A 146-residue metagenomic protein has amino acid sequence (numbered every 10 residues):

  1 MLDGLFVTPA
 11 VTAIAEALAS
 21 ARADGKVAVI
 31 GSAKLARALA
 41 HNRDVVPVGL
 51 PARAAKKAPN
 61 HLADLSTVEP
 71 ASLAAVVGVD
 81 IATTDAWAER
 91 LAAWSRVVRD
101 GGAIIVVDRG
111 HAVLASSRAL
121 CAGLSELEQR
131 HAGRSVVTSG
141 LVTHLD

Functional and structural regions predicted by a protein language model:
M1-D24: Class I SAM-dependent methyltransferase Rossmann-like catalytic core, especially the SAM/SAH-binding loop
R22-R37: Conserved class I S-adenosyl-L-methionine
A40-P47: Conserved S-adenosyl-L-methionine
P59-V77: A short acidic, Gly/Pro-enriched loop at the edge of an enzyme's catalytic core that lines a small-molecule cofactor
A74-A88: A short SAM/SAH-binding and catalytic strip from SAM-dependent methyltransferases
W87-A103: A short glycine-rich, Lys/Arg-flanked "PGG" loop and its adjoining helix->strand segment in the class I
I105-L127: Conserved class I S-adenosyl-L-methionine
L127-D146: Core SAM-dependent methyltransferase catalytic element
